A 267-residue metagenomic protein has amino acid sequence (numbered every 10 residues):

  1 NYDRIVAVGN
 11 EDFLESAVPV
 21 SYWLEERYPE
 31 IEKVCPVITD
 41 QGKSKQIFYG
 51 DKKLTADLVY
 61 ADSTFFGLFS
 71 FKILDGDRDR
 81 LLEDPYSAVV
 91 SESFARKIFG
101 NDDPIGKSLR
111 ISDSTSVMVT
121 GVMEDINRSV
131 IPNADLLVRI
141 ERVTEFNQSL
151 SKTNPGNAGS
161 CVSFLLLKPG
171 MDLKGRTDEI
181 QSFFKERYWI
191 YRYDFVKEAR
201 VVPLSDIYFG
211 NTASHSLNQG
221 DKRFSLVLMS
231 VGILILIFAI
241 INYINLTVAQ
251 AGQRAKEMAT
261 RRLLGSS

Functional and structural regions predicted by a protein language model:
N1-G9, P29-E30, K72, V130-P132 (+1 more regions): Membrane-proximal juxtamembrane linkers immediately C-terminal to transmembrane helices
V6-A7, A17-D75: Short amphipathic beta-strand/extended segments in non-transmembrane regions
V8, L24, V34, F66 (+8 more regions): Generic structural signal for small/hydrophobic residues in well-ordered secondary structure, especially within
G9-D12, Q219: Acyl-group handling in specialized metabolite and lipid biosynthesis
V59-D75, A88-G220: Mid-to-C-terminal secondary-structure elements that act as membrane-proximal/extracytoplasmic interface segments
D79-E83: Glycine-rich loop motifs involved in handling phospho/adenylate chemistry
S216-I235: N-terminal membrane-entry
A239-S267: Intracellular coupling helices
